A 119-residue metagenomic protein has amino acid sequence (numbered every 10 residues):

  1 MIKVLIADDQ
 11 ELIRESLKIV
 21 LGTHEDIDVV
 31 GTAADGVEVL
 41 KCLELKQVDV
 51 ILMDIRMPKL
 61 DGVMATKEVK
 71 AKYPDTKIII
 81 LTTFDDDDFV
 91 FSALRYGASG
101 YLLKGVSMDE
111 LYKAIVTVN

Functional and structural regions predicted by a protein language model:
D8, D54, T82: Active-site residues of response regulator receiver
E11-G31: Two-component/phosphorelay signaling modules centered on CheY-like receiver
I13, M53, P58: The feature encodes the CheY-like receiver
D35-E38, K59-M64: Acidic catalytic/metal-coordinating carboxylates
K41-C42, V63-D75: Short amphipathic alpha-helix used as the core "switch/output" element in two-component signaling
K46-L52: Active-site beta3 strand of CheY-like receiver
D88, V106-N119: C-terminal output helix
